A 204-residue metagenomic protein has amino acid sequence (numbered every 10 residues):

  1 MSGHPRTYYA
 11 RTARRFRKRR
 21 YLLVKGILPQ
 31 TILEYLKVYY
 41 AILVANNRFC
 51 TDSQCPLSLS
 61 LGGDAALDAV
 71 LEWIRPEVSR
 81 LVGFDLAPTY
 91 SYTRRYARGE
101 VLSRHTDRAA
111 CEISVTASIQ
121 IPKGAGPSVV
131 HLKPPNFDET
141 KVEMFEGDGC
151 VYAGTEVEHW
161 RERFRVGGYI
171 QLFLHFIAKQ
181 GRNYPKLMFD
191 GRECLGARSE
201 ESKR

Functional and structural regions predicted by a protein language model:
M1-V82: Non-heme Fe(II)/2-oxoglutarate
V44, D85-L86, K123: Secondary-structure boundary/capping signal
W73-E77, Y92, S114: Generic beta-strand or strand-like secondary-structure segments
G83-Y92: A short coil-to-beta-strand element that immediately follows conserved catalytic motifs
R98-E156, G168-L172, I177-E193: Catalytic core of non-heme Fe(II) oxygenases with the double-stranded beta-helix
R161-V166: Short proline/glycine-enriched turn/loop segments at secondary-structure junctions
M188-R204: Acidic/histidine-enriched, glycine/proline-rich intrinsically disordered or flexible terminal extensions
